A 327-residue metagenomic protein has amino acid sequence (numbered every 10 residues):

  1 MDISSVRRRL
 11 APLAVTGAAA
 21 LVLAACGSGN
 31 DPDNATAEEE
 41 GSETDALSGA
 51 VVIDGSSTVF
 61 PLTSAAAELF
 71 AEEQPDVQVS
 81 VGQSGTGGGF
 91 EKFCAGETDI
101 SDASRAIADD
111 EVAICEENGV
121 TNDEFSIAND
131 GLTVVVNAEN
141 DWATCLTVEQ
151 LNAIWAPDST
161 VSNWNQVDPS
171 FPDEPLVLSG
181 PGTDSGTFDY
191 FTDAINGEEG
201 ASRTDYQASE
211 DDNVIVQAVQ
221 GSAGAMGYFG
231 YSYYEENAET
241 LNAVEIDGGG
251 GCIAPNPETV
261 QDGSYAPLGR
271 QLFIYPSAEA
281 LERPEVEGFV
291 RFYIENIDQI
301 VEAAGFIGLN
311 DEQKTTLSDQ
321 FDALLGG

Functional and structural regions predicted by a protein language model:
D2-A14: Bacterial N-terminal signal peptides that target proteins for export
I3, G27-G327: Flexible loop/hinge segments at secondary-structure junctions
A20-A25: C-terminal motif of bacterial Sec signal peptides marking the signal peptidase cleavage site
